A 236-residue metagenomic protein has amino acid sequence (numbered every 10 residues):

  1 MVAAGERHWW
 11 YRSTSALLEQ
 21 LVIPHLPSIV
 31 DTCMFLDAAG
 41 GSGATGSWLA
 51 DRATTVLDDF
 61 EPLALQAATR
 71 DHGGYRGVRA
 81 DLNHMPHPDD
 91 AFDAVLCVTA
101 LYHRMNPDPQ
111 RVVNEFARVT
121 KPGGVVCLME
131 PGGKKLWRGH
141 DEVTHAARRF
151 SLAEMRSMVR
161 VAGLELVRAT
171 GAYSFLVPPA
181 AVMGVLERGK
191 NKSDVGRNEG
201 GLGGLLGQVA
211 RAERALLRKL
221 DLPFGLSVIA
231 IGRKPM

Functional and structural regions predicted by a protein language model:
Y11-T32: Conserved alpha-helix/loop element of class I SAM-dependent methyltransferases that forms part of the SAM/SAH-binding
M34-L36, G40-H84, R111: Class I SAM-dependent methyltransferase SAM/SAH-binding core
N83-V95: A short acidic, Gly/Pro-enriched loop at the edge of an enzyme's catalytic core that lines a small-molecule cofactor
A94-P107: A short SAM/SAH-binding and catalytic strip from SAM-dependent methyltransferases
Q110-V125: A short glycine-rich, Lys/Arg-flanked "PGG" loop and its adjoining helix->strand segment in the class I
V126-R148, E154-S157: Short, glycine-/aromatic-enriched active-site segment of Class I SAM-dependent methyltransferases
L164-S174: Conserved S-adenosyl-L-methionine
L176-M236: A C-terminal cap/extension of S-adenosyl-L-methionine-dependent methyltransferases that defines the acceptor-substrate
